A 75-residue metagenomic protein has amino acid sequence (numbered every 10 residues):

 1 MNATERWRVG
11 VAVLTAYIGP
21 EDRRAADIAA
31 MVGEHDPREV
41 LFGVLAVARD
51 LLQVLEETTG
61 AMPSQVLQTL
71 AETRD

Functional and structural regions predicted by a protein language model:
M1-D75: Solvent-exposed interaction surfaces and binding hotspots enriched for charged
